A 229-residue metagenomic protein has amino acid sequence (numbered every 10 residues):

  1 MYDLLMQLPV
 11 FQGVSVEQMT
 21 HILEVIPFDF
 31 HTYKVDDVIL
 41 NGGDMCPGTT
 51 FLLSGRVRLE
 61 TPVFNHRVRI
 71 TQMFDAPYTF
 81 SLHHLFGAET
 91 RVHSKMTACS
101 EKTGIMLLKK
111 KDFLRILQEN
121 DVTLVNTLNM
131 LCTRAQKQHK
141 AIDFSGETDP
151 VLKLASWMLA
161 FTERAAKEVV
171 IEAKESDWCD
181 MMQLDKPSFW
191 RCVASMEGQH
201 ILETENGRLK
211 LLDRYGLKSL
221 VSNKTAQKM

Functional and structural regions predicted by a protein language model:
M1-F30, K34-V35, T79-F80, H84-G87: Cyclic nucleotide-binding regulatory module and flanking cytosolic helices
V25-I26, D44-C46: Short, small/polar residue-rich loop motifs at catalytic or cofactor-binding pockets
I26, I70-N129: Cyclic-nucleotide recognition modules
D36, P47-E60, A76-P77: Glycine- and acidic-residue-biased ligand/ion/polar-headgroup-sensing regions
V38-D44: Short phosphate-coordinating micro-motif centered on Lys-Gly-acidic
S100, Q118-Q183: Polybasic "coupling" helices that flank or enter modular domains
P150-K153, L159-M229: Phosphate-/nucleic-acid-contacting segments
